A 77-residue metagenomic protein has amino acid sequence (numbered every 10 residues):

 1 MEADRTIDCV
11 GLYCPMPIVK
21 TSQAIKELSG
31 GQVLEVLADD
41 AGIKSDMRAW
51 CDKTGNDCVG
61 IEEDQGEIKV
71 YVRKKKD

Functional and structural regions predicted by a protein language model:
M1-E2, D77: Short, Lys/Arg-enriched, disordered terminal segments
E2-V10: Short amphipathic
D8, L37, I61-E62: Solvent-exposed beta-strand sheet faces enriched in polar/charged residues
V10, D39, R73-K75: Generic beta-structure capping elements
Y13, A41, G66-I68: Helix-centric, low-specificity signal for extended rod-like, repetitive segments
P15, K20-D57: Amphipathic, hydrophobic secondary-structure cores in small proteins
R48-D77: C-terminal structural segments of small proteins and small subunits
